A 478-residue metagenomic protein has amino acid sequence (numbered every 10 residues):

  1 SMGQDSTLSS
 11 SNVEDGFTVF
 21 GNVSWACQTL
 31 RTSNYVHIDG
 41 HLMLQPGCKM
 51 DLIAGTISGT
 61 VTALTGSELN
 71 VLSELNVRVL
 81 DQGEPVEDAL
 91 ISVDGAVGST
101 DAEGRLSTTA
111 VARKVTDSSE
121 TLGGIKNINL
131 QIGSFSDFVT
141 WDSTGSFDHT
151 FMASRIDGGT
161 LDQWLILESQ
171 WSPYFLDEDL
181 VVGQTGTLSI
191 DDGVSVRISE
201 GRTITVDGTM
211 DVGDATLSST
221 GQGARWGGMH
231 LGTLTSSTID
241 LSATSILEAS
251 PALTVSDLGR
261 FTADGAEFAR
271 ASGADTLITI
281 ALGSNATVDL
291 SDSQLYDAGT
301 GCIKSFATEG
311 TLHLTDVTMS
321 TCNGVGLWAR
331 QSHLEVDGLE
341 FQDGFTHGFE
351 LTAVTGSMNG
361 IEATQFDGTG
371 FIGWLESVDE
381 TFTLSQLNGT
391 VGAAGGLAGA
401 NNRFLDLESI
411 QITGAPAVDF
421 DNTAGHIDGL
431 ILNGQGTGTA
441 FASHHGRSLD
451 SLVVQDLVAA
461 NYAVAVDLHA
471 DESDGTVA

Functional and structural regions predicted by a protein language model:
S1-T32, I38-G40, L52-L90, T100-V111 (+1 more regions): Beta-strand/loop edge motif enriched in small/polar residues
L42-Q45: General nucleic-acid-binding
V93-G95: Conserved aromatic beta-strand anchor motif in extracellular beta-sandwich/beta-rich domains
A112-S134: A short, solvent-exposed beta-strand micro-motif common in secreted/extracellular proteins
